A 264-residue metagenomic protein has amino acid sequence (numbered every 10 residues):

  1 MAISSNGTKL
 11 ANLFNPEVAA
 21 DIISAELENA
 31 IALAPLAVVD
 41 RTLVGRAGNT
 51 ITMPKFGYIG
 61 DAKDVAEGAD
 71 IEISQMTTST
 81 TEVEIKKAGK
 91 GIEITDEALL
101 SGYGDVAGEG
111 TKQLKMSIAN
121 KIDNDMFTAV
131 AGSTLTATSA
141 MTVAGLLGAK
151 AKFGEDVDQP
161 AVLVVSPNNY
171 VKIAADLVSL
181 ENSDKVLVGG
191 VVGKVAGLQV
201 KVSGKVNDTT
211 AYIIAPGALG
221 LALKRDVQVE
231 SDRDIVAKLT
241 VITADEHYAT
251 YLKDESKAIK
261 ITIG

Functional and structural regions predicted by a protein language model:
M1-T78, A218, R225-A237, V241: N-terminal "assembly arms/tails" that initiate or stabilize quaternary assembly in self-assembling proteins
F56-Y58, E97, N168: Solvent-exposed coil/turn segments that connect beta secondary-structure elements in extracytoplasmic/periplasmic
D61-D64, G102-Y103, K172-A175, Y251-K253: Short helix/loop capping segments that flank catalytic or ligand/cofactor-binding pockets
S79-L100: Short acidic, glycine/tyrosine-flanked loop/strand segments centered on an H-E-D-like triad
E93-Q159, K260-G264: Alpha-helical scaffold segments that mediate packing/assembly in large oligomeric complexes
V143-V236, T243-E246: Extended oligomerization regions of viral-like shell subunits
A237-G264: Extended, compositionally biased alpha-helical segments that mediate assembly or anchoring
